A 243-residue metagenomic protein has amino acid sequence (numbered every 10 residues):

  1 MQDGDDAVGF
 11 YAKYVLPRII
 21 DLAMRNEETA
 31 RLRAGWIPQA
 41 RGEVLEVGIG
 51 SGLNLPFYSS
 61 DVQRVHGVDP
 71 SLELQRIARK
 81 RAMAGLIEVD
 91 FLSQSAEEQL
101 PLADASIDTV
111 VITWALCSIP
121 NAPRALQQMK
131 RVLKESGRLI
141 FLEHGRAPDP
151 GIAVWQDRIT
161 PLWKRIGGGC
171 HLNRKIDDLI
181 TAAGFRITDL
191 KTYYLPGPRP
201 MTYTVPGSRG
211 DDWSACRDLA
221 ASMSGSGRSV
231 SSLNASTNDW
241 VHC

Functional and structural regions predicted by a protein language model:
A23-E43, L53-F57: Conserved alpha-helix/loop element of class I SAM-dependent methyltransferases that forms part of the SAM/SAH-binding
L45-V47, S51-Q99: Class I SAM-dependent methyltransferase SAM/SAH-binding core
E97-T109: A short acidic, Gly/Pro-enriched loop at the edge of an enzyme's catalytic core that lines a small-molecule cofactor
D108-N121: A short SAM/SAH-binding and catalytic strip from SAM-dependent methyltransferases
P123-E135: A short glycine-rich, Lys/Arg-flanked "PGG" loop and its adjoining helix->strand segment in the class I
S136-H144: Conserved beta-strand signature within the Rossmann-like core of class I S-adenosyl-L-methionine
G168-G184: Short alpha-helix
F185-P196: Conserved S-adenosyl-L-methionine
